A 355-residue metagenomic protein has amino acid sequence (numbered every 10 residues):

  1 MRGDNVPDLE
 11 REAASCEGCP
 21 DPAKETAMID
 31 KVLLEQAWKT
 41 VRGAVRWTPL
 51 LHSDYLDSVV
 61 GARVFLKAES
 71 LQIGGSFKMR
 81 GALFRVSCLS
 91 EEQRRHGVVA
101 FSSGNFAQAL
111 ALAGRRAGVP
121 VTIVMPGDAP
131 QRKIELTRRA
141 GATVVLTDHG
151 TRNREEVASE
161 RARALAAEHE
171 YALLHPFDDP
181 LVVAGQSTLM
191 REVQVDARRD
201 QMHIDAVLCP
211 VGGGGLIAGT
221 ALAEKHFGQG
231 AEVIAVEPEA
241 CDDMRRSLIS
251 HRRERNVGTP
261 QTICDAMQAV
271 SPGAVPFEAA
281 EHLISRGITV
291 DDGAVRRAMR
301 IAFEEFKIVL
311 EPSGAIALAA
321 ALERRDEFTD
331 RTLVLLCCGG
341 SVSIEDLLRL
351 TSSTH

Functional and structural regions predicted by a protein language model:
R11, G18-H355: PLP-dependent amino-acid enzyme catalytic core
